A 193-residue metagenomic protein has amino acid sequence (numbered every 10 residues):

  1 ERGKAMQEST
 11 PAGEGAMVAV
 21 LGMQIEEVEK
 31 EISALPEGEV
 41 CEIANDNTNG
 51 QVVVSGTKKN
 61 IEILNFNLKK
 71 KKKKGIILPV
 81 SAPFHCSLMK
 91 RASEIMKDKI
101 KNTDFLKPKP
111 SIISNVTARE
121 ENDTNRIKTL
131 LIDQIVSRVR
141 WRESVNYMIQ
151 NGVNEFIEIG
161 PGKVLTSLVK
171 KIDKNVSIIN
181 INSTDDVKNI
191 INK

Functional and structural regions predicted by a protein language model:
E1-V136: Alpha/beta catalytic cores of group-transfer enzymes, especially the acyltransferase/condensing modules of polyketide
K101-K193: Acyltransferase/transacylase module recognition
